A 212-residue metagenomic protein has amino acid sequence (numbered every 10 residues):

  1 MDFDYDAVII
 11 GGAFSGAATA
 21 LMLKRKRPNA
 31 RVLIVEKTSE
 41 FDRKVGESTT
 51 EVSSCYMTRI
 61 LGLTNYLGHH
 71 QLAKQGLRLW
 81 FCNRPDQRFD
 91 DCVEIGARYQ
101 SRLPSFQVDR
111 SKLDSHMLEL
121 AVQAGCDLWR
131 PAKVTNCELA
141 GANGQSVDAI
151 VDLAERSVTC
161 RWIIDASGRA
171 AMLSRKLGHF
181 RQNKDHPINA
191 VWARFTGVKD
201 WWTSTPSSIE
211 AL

Functional and structural regions predicted by a protein language model:
D2-A7: Extreme N-terminal starter segment of soluble prokaryotic enzymes
V8-I10, M22-E47: Glycine-rich FAD pyrophosphate-binding loop
G16: N-terminal Rossmann-fold NAD(P) dinucleotide-binding loop
M22, E40, L120-L212: Predominantly flavin-linked oxidoreductase catalytic cores and closely associated redox partners
D42-Q87: N-terminal FAD cofactor-binding segment of flavoenzymes
R88-V108, D148-I150: Helix-loop-beta segment of a Rossmann-like dinucleotide-binding subdomain
R98-E119, M172: Short beta-strand to alpha-helix junction loop
